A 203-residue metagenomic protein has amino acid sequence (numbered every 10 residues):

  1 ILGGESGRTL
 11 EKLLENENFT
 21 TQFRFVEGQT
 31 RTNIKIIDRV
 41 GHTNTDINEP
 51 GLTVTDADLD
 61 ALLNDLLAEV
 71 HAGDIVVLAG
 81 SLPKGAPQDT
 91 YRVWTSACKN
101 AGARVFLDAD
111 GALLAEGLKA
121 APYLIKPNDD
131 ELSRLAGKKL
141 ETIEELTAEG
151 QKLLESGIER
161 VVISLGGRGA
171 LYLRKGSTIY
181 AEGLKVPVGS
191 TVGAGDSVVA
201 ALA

Functional and structural regions predicted by a protein language model:
I1, F25-V26, I37, N48-P50 (+3 more regions): Short beta-strand segments
I1-T30: Substrate-binding N-lobe of the ribokinase-like
T9-E17, I37, R92, S177: Glycine-rich loop at the start of a catalytic domain that most often binds anionic cofactors/ligands
T30-T32, R168: Change "...and in nucleic-acid phosphodiester-cleaving endonucleases..." to "...and in nucleic-acid processing enzymes
K35-A72: Conserved phosphate-binding/catalytic loop of the ribokinase/pfkB sugar-kinase fold
I75-L146: Conserved beta-alpha-beta core of the PfkB/ribokinase-like small-molecule kinase fold
S96-N100, A115, K119, I143-A203: Conserved phosphate-binding/catalytic region of the ribokinase-like
